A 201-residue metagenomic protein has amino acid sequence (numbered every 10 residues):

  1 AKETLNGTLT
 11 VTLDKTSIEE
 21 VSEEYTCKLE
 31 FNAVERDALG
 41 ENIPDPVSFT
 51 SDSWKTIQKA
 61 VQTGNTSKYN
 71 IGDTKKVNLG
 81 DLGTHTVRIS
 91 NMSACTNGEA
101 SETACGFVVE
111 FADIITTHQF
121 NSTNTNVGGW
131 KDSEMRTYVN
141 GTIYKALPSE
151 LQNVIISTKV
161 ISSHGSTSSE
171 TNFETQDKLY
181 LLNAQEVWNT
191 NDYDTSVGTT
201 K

Functional and structural regions predicted by a protein language model:
K2-E41: C-terminal, structured domain-capping segment
N42-K201: Collagenous Gly-X-Y triple-helix signature in extracellular proteins
